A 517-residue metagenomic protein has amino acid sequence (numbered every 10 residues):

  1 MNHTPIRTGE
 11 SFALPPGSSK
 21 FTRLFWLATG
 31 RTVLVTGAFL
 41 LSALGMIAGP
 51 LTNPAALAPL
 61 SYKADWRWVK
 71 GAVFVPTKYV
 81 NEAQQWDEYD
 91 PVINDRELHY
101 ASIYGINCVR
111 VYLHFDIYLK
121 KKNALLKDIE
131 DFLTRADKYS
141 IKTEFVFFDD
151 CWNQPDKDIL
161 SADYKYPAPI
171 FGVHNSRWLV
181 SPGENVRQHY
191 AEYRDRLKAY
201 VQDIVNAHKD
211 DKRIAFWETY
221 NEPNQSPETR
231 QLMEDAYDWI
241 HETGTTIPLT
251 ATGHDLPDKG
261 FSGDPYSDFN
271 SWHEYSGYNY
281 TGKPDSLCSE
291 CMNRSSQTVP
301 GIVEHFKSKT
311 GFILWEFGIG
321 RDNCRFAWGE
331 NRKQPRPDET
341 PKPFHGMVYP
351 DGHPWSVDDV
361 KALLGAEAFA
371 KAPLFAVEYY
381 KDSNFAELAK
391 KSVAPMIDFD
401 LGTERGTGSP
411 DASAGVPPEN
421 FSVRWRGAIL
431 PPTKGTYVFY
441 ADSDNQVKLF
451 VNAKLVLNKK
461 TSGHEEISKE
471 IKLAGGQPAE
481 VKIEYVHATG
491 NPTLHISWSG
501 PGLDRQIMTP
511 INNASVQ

Functional and structural regions predicted by a protein language model:
M1-T29: N-terminal secretory signal peptides that target proteins for export/translocation
G30-G45: Bacterial N-terminal signal peptides
L51-F269, H273, Y280-P284: Active-site mouth of glycoside hydrolases
T77-Q84, D322-N323, F385-K390: Short, solvent-exposed loop/turn elements at domain surfaces
M292-A368: Substrate-binding cleft of secreted/luminal carbohydrate-active enzymes
A370-Q517: Acidic/polar, compositionally biased interaction segments
